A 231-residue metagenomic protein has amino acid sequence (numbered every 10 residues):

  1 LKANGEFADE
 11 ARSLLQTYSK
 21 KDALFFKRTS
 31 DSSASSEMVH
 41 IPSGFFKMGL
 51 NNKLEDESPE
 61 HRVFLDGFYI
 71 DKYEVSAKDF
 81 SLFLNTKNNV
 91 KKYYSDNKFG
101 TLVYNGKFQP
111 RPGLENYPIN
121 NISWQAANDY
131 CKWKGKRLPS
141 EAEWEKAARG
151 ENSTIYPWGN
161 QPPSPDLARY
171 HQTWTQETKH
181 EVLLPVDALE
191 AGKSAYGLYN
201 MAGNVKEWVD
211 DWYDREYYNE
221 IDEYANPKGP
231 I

Functional and structural regions predicted by a protein language model:
K2-E10, L14: Short solvent-exposed coil/turn linkers within tandem alpha-helical repeat scaffolds
E10, K78-L82, D129, K146: Short, solvent-exposed alpha-helical surface patches in well-structured domains
T17-Y18: TPR/TPR-like alpha-solenoid repeats
D22-F26: Alpha-helical tetratricopeptide repeat
S30-F99, N121-Q125, A202-G203: A short glycine-rich, aromatic-capped structural motif
I41, F45-K47, N51-N52, L102-I231: Functional-site microenvironments in short loops/helix caps that host divalent-cation chemistry
